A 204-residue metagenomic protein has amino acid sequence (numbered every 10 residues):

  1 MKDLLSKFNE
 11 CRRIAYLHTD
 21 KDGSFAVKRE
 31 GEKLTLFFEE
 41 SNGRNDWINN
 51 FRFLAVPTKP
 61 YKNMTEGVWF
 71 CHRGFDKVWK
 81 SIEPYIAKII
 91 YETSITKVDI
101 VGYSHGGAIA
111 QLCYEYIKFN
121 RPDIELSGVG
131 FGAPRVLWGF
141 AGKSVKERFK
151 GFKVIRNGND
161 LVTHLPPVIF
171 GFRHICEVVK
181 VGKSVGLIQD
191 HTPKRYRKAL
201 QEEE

Functional and structural regions predicted by a protein language model:
M1-V101, H105-E204: Non-catalytic, mobile gating and regulatory segments of ester bond hydrolases
